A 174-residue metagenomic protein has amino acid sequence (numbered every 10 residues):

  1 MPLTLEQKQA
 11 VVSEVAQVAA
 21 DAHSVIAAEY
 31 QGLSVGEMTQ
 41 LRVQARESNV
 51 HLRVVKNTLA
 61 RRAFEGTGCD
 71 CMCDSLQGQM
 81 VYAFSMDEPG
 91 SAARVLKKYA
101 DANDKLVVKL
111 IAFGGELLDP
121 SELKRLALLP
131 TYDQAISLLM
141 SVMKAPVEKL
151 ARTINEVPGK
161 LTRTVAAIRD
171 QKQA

Functional and structural regions predicted by a protein language model:
M1-A112, A166-A174: Positively charged, polar, low-complexity stretches
L5, A28-V35, S85-M86, L129 (+2 more regions): Conserved phosphate/pyrophosphate-binding and hydrolysis machinery centered on Walker-type P-loop NTPases, extending
E37, K56, A60, A92-V95 (+6 more regions): Amphipathic alpha-helical interface surfaces
M72-D74, G115, L128, T153: Replace "in large, NTP-powered and nucleic-acid-processing enzymes" with "in large, NTP-powered factors and other
S75-G78, E116-L123, M143: Acidic/polar active-site rim loop that often engages polyanionic ligands
R94-K97, D101, K124-A127, M140 (+3 more regions): A broadly conserved amphipathic alpha-helix scaffold signal in soluble, globular proteins
V108-S137: A short, charged helix-loop
L150-A174: Charged phosphate-binding loop/patch that engages nucleotide di/tri-phosphates or the phosphate backbone of nucleic
